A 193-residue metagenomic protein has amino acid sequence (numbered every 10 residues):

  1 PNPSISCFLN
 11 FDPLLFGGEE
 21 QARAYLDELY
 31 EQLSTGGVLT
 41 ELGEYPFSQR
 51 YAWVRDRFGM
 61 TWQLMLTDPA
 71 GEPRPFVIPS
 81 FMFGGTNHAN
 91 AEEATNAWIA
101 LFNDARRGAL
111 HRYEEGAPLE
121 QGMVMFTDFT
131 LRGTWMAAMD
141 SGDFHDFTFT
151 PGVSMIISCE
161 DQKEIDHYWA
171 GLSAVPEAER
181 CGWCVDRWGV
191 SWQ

Functional and structural regions predicted by a protein language model:
P1, V38, F58-L66, L101-F102 (+3 more regions): Active-site-proximal beta-strands of protease catalytic cores
P1-S4, F11, A24, W62-L64 (+2 more regions): Conserved short beta-strand elements that form part of the metal-binding/catalytic scaffold of enzyme active sites
N2-Q32, Y51, I78-N87, M125-T130 (+2 more regions): Vicinal oxygen chelate
C7, E41-G43, Q63-Y113, L119 (+1 more regions): N-terminal beta-strand motif that seeds the catalytic metal site of vicinal oxygen chelate
L33, D56, P79, W98 (+3 more regions): Terminal peptide-recognition signature
P46-R50, Q121, A178, W188: Short acidic/glycine-enriched loop/turn segments that link adjacent beta-strands
N90, R106-G108, D128, E164 (+2 more regions): Terminal helix/beta-alpha structural elements that buttress the NAD(P)+-binding lobe
